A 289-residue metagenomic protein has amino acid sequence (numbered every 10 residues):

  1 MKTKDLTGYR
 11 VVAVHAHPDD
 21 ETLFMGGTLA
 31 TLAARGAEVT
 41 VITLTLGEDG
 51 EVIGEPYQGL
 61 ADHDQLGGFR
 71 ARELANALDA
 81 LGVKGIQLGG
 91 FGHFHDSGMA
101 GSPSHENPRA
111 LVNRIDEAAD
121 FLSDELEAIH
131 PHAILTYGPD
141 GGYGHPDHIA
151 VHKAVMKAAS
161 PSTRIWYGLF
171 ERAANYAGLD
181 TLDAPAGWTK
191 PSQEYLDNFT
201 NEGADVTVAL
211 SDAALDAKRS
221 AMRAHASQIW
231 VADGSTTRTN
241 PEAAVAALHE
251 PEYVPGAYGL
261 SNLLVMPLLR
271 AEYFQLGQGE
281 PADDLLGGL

Functional and structural regions predicted by a protein language model:
M1-A16, T22-P161, D283-L289: Active-site beta-strand->loop->alpha-helix modules in alpha/beta enzyme cores, enriched in Gly/His/Asp(Glu)
T3-L6, M99, D124, I129 (+1 more regions): C-terminal accessory domains and tails appended to enzymatic cores
